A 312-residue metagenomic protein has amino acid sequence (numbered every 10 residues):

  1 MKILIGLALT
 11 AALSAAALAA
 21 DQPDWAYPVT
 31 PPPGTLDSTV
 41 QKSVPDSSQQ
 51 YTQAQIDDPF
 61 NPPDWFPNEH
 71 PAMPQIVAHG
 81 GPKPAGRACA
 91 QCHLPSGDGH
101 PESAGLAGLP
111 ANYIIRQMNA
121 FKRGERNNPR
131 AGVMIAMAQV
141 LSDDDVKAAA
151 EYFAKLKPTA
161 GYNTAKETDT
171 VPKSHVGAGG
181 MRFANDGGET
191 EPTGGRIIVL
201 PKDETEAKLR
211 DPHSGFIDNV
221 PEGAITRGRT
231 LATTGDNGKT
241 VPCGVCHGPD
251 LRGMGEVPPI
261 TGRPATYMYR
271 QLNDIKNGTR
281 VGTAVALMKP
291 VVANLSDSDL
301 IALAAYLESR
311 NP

Functional and structural regions predicted by a protein language model:
M1-A8: Sec-dependent signal peptide recognition, specifically the positively charged N-region followed immediately by
K2, A20-P23, M118: Solvent-exposed, charged interface segments at domain starts and junctions
A11, K122-E125, K157, N311: A generic secondary-structure signal for well-formed alpha-helical elements
L13-A19: Sec/Tat signal peptide C-region and signal peptidase I cleavage site
A20-R87, A131-P242, N277-P312: Flexible coil segments in periplasmic/lumen-exposed cytochrome c-class electron-transfer proteins
A78-A90, L94-N127, A131-L141, E167-G180 (+2 more regions): Gly/Gly-Pro-rich "capping" loops immediately C-terminal to redox-active cysteine motifs in periplasmic/lumenal
